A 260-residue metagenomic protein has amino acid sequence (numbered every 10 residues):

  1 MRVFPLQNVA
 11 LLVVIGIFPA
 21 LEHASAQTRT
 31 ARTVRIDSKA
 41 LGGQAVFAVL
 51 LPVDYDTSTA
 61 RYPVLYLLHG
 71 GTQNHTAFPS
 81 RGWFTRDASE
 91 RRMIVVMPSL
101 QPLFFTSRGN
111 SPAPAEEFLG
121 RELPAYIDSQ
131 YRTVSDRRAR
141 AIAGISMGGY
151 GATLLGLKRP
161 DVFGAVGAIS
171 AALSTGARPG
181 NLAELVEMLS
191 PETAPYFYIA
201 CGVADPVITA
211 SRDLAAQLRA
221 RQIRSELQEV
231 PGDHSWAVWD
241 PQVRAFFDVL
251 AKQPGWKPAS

Functional and structural regions predicted by a protein language model:
M1-N8: Positively charged n-region of N-terminal signal peptides that target proteins for export
N8-A20: Bacterial N-terminal signal peptides
A24-S260: Non-catalytic cap/lid and distal C-terminal segments of serine-dependent acyl enzymes
